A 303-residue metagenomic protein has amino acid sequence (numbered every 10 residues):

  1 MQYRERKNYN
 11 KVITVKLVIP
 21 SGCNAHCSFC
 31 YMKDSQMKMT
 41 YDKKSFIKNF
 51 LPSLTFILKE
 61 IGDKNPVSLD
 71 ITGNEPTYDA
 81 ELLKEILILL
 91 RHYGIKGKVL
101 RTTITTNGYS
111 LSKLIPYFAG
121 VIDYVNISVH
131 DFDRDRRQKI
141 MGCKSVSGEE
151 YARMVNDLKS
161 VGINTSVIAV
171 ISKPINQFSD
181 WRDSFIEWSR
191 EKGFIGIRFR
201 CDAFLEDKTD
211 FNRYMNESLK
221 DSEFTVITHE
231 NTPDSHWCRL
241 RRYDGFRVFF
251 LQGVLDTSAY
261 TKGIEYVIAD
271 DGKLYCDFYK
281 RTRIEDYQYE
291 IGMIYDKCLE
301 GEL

Functional and structural regions predicted by a protein language model:
M1-N49, D277: Canonical Radical SAM [4Fe-4S] cluster-binding loop centered on the CxxxCxxC motif and its immediate flanking residues
Q2, Q252-L303: Flexible mid-to-C-terminal extensions adjoining Fe-S/redox cofactors in radical SAM and related proteins
V12, I122, F194, G263-I264: Short, well-ordered alpha-helix to beta-strand connector turns
I13, N65-V67, K262: Exposed loop/turn and edge beta-strand positions of beta-sandwich/beta-sheet ligand-binding modules
V15, I19, V125-I127, V167 (+2 more regions): A structural signal for short, well-ordered beta-strand segments
M39-Y41, H130, R134-S258: Radical SAM enzyme [4Fe-4S]-AdoMet core and its adjacent flexible, acidic and glycine-rich loops/tails across
L51-D70, D79-F178, I195-R198: Radical SAM/AdoMet-radical enzyme domain recognition
